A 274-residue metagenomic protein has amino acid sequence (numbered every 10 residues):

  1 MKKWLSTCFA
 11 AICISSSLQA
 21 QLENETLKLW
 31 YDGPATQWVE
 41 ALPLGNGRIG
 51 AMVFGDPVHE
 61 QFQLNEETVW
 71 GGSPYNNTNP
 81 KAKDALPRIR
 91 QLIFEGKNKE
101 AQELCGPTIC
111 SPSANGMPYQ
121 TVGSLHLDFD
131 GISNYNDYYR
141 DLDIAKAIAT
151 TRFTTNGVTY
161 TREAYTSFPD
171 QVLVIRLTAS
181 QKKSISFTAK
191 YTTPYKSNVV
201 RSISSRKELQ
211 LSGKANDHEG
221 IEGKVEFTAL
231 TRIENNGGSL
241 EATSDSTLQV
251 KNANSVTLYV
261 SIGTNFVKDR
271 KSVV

Functional and structural regions predicted by a protein language model:
M1-L22: Bacterial Sec-dependent N-terminal signal peptides
Q21-V274: Aromatic-residue-lined binding/catalytic grooves and analogous aromatic/hydrophobic interfacial grooves in multimeric
